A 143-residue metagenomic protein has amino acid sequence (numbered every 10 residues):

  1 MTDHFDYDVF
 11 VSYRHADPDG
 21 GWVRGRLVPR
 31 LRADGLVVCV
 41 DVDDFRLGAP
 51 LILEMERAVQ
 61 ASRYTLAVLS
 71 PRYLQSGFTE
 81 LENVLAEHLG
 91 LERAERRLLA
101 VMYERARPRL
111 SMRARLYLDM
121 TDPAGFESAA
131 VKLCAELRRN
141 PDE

Functional and structural regions predicted by a protein language model:
M1-V68, E87-R96, Y103, L110 (+1 more regions): Conserved N-terminal substructure of TIR/SEFIR domains
V23-G25, F78-L81, M112-R113: Short amphipathic alpha-helical segments
R46, L74, L118: Nucleotide phosphate-binding site architecture
A67-P71, Y117: A broad detector of the eukaryotic-type serine/threonine protein kinase catalytic domain
P71-L91: Conserved TIR/SEFIR loop-to-helix hotspot centered on a Trp-containing motif with a nearby acidic residue
L98-A100, Y117-D119: Conserved beta-strand scaffold positions in the cores of enzyme catalytic domains, especially in NTP/NDP-utilizing
R105-Y117: Glycine-rich, charge-decorated loop segments at or immediately adjacent to ligand/cofactor-binding or catalytic sites
